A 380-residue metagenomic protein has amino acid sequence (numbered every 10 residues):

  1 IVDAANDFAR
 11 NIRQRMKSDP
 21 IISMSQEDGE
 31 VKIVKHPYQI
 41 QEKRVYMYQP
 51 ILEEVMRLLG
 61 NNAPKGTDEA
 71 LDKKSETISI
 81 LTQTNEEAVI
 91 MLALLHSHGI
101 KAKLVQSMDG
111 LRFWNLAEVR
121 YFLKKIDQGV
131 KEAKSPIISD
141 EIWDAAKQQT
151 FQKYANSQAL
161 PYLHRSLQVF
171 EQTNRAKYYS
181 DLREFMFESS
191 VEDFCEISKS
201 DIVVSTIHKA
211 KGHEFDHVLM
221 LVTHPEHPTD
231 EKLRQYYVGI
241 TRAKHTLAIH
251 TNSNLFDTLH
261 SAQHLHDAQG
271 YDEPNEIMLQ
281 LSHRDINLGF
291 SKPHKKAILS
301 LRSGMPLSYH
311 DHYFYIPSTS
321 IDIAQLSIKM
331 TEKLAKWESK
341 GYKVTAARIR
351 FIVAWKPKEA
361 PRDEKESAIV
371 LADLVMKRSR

Functional and structural regions predicted by a protein language model:
V2-A102, E192: Helicase P-loop NTPase motor core
V2-A4, E30, E42-Y46, F113-N115 (+2 more regions): Short, solvent-exposed polar/charged micro-motifs at secondary-structure junctions
A5, A243-K244, I349: Long alpha-helical scaffolds
V55, E226-H227, K329-K333: Short helix/strand-bridging catalytic loops that position acidic/His residues to coordinate divalent metals and engage
D68, S79-Q235, I240-A248, S253 (+1 more regions): Core RecA-like ATPase module of SF1/SF2 helicases and allied nucleic-acid translocases
A70-S75, T241-R242, S300-R302: Flexible, charged surface loops at secondary-structure boundaries
E76, L233-Q235, L334-K336: Short beta-alpha junctions and helix-cap segments that line functional grooves
D257, S261-R380: Conserved active-site motif detector
